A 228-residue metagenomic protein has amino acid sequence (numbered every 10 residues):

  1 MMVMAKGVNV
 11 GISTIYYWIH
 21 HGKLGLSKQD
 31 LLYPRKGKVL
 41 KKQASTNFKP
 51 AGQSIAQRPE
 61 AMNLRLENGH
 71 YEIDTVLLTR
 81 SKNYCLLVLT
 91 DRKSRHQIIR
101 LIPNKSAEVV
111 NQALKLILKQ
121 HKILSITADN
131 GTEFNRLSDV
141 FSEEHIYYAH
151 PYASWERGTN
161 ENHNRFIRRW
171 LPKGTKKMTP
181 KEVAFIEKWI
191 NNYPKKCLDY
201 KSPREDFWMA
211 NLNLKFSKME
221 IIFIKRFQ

Functional and structural regions predicted by a protein language model:
M1, I15, D74, R95 (+5 more regions): Mobile genetic element proteins and their domesticated derivatives, centered on retroelements and DNA transposons
M1-V8: DNA-recognition alpha helix
N9-L64: Basic, flexible linker segments flanking DNA-binding modules in nucleic acid-interacting mobile-element proteins
V76-I98: Short conserved beta-strand segments at catalytic cores or DNA/RNA-binding microdomains of nucleic-acid binding
T79-K82, I99-Q120: Active-site beta-loop-alpha junctions of metal-dependent nucleic acid enzymes, especially the RNase H-like/DDE
R95-R100, Y148, K173: Short small-residue beta-strand/loop micro-motif enriched in glycine and branched aliphatics
A128-N130, F134-L137, F141, Y148-L171 (+1 more regions): RNase H-like two-metal-ion nuclease catalytic core shared by retroviral integrases and related mobile-element nucleases
K173-Q228: C-terminal domain-tail junction helix/linker
